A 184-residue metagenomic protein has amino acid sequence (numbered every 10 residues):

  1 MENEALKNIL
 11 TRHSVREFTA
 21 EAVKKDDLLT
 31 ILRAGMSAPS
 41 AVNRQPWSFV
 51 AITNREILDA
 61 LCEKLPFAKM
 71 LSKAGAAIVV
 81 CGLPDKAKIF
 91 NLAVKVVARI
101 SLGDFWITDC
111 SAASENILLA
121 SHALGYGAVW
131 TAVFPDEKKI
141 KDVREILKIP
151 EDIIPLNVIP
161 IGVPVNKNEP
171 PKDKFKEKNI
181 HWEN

Functional and structural regions predicted by a protein language model:
M1-N184: Acidic, surface-exposed loops and disordered segments
